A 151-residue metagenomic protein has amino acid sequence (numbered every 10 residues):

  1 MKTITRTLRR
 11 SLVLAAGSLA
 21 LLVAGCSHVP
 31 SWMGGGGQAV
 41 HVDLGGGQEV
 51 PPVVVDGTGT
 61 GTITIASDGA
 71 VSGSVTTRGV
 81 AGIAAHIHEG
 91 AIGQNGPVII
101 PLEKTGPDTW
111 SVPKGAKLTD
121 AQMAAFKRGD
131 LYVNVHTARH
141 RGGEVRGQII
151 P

Functional and structural regions predicted by a protein language model:
K2-R6, L14, L22-A85, E89-P151: Metal-centered catalytic cores of metalloenzymes
